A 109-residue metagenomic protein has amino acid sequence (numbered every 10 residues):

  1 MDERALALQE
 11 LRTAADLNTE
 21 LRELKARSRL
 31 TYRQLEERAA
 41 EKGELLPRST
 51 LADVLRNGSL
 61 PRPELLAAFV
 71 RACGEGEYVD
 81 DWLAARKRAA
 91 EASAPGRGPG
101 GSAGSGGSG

Functional and structural regions predicted by a protein language model:
M1-L30, E37, E44-L46, G58-G109: Short amphipathic recognition helices of helix-turn-helix/homeodomain-type DNA-binding modules
